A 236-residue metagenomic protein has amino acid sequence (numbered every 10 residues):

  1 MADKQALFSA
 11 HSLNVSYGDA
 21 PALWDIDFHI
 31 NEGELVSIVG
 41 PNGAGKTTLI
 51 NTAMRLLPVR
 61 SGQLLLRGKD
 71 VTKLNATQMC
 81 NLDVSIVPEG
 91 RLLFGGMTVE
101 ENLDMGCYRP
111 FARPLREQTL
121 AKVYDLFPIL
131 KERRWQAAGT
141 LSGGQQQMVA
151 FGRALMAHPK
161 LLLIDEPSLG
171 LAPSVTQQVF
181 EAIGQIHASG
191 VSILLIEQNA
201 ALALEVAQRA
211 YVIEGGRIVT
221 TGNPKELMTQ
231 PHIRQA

Functional and structural regions predicted by a protein language model:
G18, P58, L74, V99-Q118 (+1 more regions): ABC-type ATPase nucleotide-binding domains, specifically the catalytic core motifs of the NBD
V39-P41: The feature captures the beta-strand-to-loop junction immediately N-terminal to the Walker
M54: Helix-to-loop junction immediately C-terminal to a conserved catalytic motif
G62-D70, L82, L115-L120: Conserved ABC transporter NBD signature motif
A154-L155: ABC ATPase C-loop
H158: Conserved catalytic motifs of ABC-family nucleotide-binding domains
